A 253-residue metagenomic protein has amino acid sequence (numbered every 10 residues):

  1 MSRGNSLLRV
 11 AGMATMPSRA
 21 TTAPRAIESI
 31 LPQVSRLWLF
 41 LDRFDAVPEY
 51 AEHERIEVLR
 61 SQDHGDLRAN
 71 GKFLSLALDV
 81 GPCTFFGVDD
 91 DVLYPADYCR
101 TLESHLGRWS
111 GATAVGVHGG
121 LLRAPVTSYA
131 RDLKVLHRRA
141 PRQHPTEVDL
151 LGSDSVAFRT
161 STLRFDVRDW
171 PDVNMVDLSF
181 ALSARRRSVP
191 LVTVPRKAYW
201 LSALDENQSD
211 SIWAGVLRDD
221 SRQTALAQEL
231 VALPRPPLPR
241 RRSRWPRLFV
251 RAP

Functional and structural regions predicted by a protein language model:
M1-L8, G12, D169-P253: C-terminal catalytic/acceptor-binding lobe
L8, S35-R36, T84, P190: Residues at the starts of beta-strands that form the adenosine-phosphate
M13-Q33, W38-L41: Short, well-formed alpha-helical segments that are part of the catalytic scaffolds of diverse glycosyltransferases
R19-T22, F44-Y50, A124-P125: Short, charged/polar "capping" segments at the starts of alpha-helices and the immediately preceding loops
D42-C83: Active-site-proximal specificity loops/subdomain of glycosyltransferases
P82-L93: Short beta-strand-to-loop acidic/aromatic patch adjacent to the donor-nucleotide binding site
C83, D149, V156-N174, S183-V189: Aromatic-glycine-rich donor-binding/catalytic loop that engages nucleotide-sugar donors across glycosyltransferases
L93-V167: Conserved catalytic core of nucleotide-sugar-dependent glycosyltransferases
